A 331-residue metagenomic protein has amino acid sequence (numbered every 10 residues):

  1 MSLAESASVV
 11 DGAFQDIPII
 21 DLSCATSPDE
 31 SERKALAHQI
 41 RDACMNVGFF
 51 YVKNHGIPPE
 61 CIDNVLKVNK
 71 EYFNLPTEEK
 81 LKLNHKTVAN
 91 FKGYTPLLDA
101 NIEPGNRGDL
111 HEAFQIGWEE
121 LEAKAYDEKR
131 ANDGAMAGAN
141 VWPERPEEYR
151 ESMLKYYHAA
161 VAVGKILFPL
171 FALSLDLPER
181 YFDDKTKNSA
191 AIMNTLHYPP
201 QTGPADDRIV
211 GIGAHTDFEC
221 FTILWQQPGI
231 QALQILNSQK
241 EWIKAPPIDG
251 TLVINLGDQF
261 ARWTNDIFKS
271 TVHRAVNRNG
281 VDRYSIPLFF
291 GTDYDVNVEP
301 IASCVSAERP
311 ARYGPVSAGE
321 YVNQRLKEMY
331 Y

Functional and structural regions predicted by a protein language model:
M1-Y331: Peripheral, non-catalytic segments flanking oxidoreductase cores
